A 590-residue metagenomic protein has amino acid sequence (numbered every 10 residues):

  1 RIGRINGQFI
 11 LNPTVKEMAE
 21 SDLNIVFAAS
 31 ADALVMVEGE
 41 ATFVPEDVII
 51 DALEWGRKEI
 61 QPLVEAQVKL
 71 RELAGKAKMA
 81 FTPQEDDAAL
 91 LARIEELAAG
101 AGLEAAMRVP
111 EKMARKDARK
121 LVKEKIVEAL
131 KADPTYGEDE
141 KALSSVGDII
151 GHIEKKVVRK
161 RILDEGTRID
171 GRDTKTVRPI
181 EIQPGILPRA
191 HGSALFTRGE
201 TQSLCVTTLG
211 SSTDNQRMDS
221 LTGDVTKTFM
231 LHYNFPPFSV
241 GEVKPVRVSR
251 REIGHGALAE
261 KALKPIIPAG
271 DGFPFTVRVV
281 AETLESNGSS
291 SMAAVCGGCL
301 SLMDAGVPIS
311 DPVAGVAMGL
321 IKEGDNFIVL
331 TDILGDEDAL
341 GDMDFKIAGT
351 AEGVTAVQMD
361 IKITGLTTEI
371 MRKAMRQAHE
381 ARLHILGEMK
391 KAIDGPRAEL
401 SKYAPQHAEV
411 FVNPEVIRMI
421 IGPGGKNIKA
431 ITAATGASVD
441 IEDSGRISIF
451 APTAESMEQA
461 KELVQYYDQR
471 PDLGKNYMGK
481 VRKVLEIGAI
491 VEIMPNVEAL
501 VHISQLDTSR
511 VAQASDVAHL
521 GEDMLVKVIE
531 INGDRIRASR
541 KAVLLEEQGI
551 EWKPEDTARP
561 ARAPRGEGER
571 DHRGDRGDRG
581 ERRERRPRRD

Functional and structural regions predicted by a protein language model:
R1, M36-E38, M230-N234, G270-E285 (+2 more regions): Glycine- and acidic-rich phosphate- and metal-coordinating loops
R1-P110, L302-A398: Mobile "lid/hinge" segments at catalytic clefts and subdomain interfaces of large enzymes
R4, F27-A31, G39-A41, T207-L209 (+14 more regions): Flexible glycine-/small-residue-rich
A31, E38, I186, H191-F275 (+1 more regions): Glycine-rich, flexible beta-strand/loop modules in the N-terminal catalytic cores of phosphate-handling
L63-F81, M113-A114, Y136-V146, L163-T174 (+5 more regions): Flexible, glycine/charged-enriched surface loops at secondary-structure junctions
M79-T222, P405-M419, N427, A434-T435: Extended amphipathic alpha-helical scaffolds
S211, P236-G241, E260-F273, V279 (+8 more regions): Conserved helix-loop functional segments at active or binding sites
Y403-H407, P414-D590: Single-stranded RNA-binding regions, centering on S1/OB-family and related RNA-binding modules
